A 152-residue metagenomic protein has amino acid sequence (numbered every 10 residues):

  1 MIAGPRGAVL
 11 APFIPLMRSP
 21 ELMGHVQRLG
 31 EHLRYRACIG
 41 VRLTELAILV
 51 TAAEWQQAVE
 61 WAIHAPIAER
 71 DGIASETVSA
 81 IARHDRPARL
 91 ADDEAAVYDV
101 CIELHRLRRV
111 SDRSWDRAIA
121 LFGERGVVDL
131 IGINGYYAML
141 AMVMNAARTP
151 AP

Functional and structural regions predicted by a protein language model:
M1-V41: Secretory/endomembrane lumenal or extracellular ectodomains immediately following the signal peptide
I2-P5, L43-L46, A82-R83, A88-A96 (+1 more regions): Membrane-interacting alpha-helical segments
G7, G24-L29, E45-L46, W61-I63 (+2 more regions): A generic alpha-helix surface/boundary motif
F13-L16, G30-L33, L46-T51, I81-A82 (+2 more regions): Short alpha-helical scaffolding segments that buttress acidic/His motifs in well-ordered protein cores
L22, I39, L43-E45, T51-D71 (+1 more regions): Conserved alpha-helical segments that form or flank metal/cofactor-binding pockets of metalloenzymes
A65-A91: Histidine/lysine/aspartate-rich catalytic loop segments that bind and position anionic ligands
P87-S114, I119: Strongly charged, low-complexity linkers/loops
G123-E124: Transmembrane-helix boundary/entry motifs in multi-pass membrane transporters
